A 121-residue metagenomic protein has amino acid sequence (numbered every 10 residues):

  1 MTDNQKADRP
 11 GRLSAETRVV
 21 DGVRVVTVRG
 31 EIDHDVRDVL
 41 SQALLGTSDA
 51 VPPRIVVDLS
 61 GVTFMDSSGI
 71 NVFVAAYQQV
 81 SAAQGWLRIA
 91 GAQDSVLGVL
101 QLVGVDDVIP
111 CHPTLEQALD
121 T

Functional and structural regions predicted by a protein language model:
N4-Q42: STAS-typified acidic loop motif
E16-R18, R29, D58, A90 (+1 more regions): Solvent-exposed beta-strand sheet faces enriched in polar/charged residues
V20-D21, S60, E116: Conserved catalytic submotifs in the C-terminal HATPase_c
G22, V105-V108, T114: Glycine-centered tight turns that cap/initiate beta-strands
D33-I109: Amphipathic alpha-helical interaction surfaces in cytosolic regulatory modules
P113-T121: A charged, well-structured terminal subsegment
